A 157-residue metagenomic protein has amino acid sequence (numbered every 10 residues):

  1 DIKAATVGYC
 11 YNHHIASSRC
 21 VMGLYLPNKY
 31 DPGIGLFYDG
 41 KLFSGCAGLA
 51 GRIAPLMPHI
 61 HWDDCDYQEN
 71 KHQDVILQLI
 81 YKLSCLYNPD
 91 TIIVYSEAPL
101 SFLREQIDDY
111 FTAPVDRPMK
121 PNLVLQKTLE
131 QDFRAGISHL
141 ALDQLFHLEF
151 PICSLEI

Functional and structural regions predicted by a protein language model:
D1-P58, P151, E156: Phosphate-binding/catalytic loop of phosphoryl-transfer enzymes
L42, I60-I157: ATP-binding/phosphotransfer module of carbohydrate and carboxylate kinases, centering on a glycine-rich
